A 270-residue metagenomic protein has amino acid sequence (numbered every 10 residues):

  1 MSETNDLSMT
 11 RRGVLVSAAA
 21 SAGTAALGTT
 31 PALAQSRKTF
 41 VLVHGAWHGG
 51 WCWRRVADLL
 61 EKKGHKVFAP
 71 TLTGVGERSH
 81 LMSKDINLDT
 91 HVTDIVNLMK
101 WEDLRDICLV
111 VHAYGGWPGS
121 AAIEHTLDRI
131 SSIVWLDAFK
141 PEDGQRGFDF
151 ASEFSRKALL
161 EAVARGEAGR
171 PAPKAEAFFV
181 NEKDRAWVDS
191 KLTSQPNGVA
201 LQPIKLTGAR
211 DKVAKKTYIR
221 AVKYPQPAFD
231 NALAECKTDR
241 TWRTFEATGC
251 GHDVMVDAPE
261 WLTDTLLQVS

Functional and structural regions predicted by a protein language model:
M1-M9, A20: N-terminal secretory signal peptides
T39-E77: Conserved HGGG/HGGXW glycine-rich cap/lid loop of the alpha/beta-hydrolase fold
L72-I107, E124-L127, F150-S152: Active-site loop/oxyanion-hole signature of alpha/beta-hydrolase fold enzymes
C108-D143: Conserved hydrolase catalytic core segment
W135-E167: Flexible "cap/lid" loop of the alpha/beta hydrolase fold
K191-G208: Active-site nucleophile elbow and catalytic-triad environment of alpha/beta-hydrolase enzymes
V222-T248, V256: Conserved loop-alpha-helix segment in the C-terminal half of the alpha/beta-hydrolase fold that carries the catalytic
T248-S270: Catalytic active-site module of serine/aspartate enzymes centered on a nucleophile-bearing elbow/loop
